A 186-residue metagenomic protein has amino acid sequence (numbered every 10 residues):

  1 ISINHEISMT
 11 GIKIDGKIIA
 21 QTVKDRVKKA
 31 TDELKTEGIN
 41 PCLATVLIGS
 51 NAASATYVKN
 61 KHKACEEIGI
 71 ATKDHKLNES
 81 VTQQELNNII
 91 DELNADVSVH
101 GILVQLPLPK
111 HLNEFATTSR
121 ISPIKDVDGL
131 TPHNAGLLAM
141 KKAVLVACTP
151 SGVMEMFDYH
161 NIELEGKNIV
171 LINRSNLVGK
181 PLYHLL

Functional and structural regions predicted by a protein language model:
I1-S8: Short, Lys/Arg-enriched N-terminal segments with co-localized hydrophobic residues within the first ~10-30 amino acids
M9-I39: Positively charged, low-complexity intrinsically disordered leader regions
K24, K28, T118, S151-M154 (+1 more regions): Predominant activation on well-ordered alpha-helical scaffold segments within soluble catalytic domains
D32-N40, E92-V97, N161-L164: Glycine-rich phosphate/diphosphate-binding loops that line cofactor/substrate pockets in enzymes
N40-G49: Short beta-strand segments enriched in small/hydrophobic residues
L47, L103-P107, I172: Short beta-strand segments
I48-H62, V146-L186: Glycine-rich phosphate/diphosphate-binding loop of Rossmann-like nucleotide-binding domains
G69-A71, H75-V146: Phosphate/diphosphate ligand-binding glycine-rich loop within oxidoreductases
